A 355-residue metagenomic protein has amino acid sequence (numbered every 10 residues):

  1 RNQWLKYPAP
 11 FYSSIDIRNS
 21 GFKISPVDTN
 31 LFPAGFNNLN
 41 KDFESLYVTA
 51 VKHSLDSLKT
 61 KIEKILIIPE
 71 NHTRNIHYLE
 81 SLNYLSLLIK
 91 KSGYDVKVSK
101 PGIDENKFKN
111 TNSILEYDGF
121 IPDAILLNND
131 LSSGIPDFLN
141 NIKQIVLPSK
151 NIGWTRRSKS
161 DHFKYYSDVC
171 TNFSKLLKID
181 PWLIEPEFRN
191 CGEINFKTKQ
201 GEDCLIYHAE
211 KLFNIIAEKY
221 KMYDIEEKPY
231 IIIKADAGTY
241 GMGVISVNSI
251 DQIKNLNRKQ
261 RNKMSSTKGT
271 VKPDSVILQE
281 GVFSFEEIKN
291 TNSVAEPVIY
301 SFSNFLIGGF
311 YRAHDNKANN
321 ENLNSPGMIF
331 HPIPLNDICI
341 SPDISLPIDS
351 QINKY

Functional and structural regions predicted by a protein language model:
R1-Y12: N- or domain-start disorder-to-order transition segments that initiate the globular core
D16-G21, L31-P33, N71, G102-I103 (+7 more regions): Short, flexible loop/turn elements at secondary-structure junctions
D16-Y47: Helix-enriched interaction subdomains in cytosolic or periplasmic regions, typified by TIR/SEFIR signaling/NADase cores
R18, K23, H208-E218, Y223-Y230 (+1 more regions): Phosphate-binding site of ATP-dependent enzymes
K41-S57, I62-K64, H77-N83: Alpha-helical transmembrane segments and their helix-helix packing motifs
L55-H72, Y78, P326-Y355: Conserved catalytic alpha/beta cores of large enzymes that bind or transform nucleotide phosphates and polynucleotides
K64-I67, I125, I231: Conserved hydrophobic helix-helix packing surfaces used for dimerization/oligomerization
T73-E227: Conserved N-proximal alpha/beta basic substrate-recognition cap immediately N-terminal to, or forming the N-lobe
